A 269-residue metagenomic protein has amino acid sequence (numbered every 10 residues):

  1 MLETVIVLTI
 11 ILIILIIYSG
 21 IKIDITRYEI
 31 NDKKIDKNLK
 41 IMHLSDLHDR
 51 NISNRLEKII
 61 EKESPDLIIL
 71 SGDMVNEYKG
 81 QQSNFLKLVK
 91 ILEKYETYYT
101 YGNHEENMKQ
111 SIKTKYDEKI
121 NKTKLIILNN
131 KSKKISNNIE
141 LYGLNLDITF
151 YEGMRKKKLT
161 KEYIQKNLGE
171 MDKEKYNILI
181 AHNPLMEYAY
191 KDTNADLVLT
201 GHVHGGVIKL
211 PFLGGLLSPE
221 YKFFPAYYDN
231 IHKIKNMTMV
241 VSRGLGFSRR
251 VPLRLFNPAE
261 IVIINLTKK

Functional and structural regions predicted by a protein language model:
M1-D36: N-terminal membrane-anchoring alpha-helices
Y18-G20, E220-F223, L253-R254: Short Gly/Pro-enriched turn/cap motifs at secondary-structure boundaries
G20, L44-R50, V75-K79, G153-K158 (+2 more regions): Short, flexible loop segments at the rims of nucleotide/cofactor-binding pockets, characterized by
K34, D49, E106-L197, V203 (+1 more regions): Conserved catalytic scaffold of divalent metal-dependent phosphoesterases
K37-K131: Membrane-embedded segments
M74, G201-G206, F223: Short, acidic/turn-prone active-site loops that include or flank metal/cofactor- and phosphate-binding residues
Y78, N137-N138, G153, V207-G214: Short, charged, surface-exposed secondary-structure boundary motifs
P211-F224: Short, surface-exposed loop/helix-turn segments at secondary-structure junctions that function as lids/hinges flanking
